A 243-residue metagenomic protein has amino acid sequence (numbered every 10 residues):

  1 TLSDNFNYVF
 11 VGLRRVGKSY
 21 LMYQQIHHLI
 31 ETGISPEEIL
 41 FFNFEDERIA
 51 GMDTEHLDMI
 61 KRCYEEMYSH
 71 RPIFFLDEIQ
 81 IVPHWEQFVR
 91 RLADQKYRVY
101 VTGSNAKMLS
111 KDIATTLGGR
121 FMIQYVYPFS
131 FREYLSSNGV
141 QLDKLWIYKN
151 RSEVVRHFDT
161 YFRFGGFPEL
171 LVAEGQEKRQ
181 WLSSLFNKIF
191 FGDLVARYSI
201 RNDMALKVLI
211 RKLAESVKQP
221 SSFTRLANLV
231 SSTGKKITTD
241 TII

Functional and structural regions predicted by a protein language model:
L2-N5: Phosphate-binding P-loop
F10: Hydrophobic anchor at the beta1->P-loop junction of P-loop NTPases
L13: P-loop (Walker A) phosphate-binding loop of NTP-binding proteins
K18-S19: Conserved lysine of the Walker
E38, G175-I243: Accessory nucleic acid-recognition modules appended to NTPase machines
L40-P72: Short glycine-rich substrate-engagement loop in P-loop NTPases that contacts/grips substrate
R98-S104, Y125, Y134: Structural recognition of the conserved hydrophobic beta-strand(s) that form the central parallel beta-sheet of P-loop
K107-I123, L135-V140: Short regulatory helix/loop adjacent to the ATP-binding pocket of P-loop NTPases
